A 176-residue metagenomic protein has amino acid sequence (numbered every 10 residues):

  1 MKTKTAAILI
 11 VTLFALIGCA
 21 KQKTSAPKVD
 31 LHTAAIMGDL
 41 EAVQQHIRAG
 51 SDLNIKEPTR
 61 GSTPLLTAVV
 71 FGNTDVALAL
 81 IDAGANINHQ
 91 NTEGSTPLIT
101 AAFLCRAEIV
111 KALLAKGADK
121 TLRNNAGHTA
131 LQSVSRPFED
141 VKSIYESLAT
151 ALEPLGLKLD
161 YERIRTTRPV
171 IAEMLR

Functional and structural regions predicted by a protein language model:
I8-L16: Bacterial N-terminal signal peptides
C19-D30, Q132-R176: Ankyrin-repeat-protein effector appendages
P27, R60-G61, G94, G127: Start-of-repeat signature of ankyrin repeats
T33-G38, T67-N73, T100-R106, S133-V141 (+1 more regions): Ankyrin repeat A-helix N-terminal signature
A35, I47-R48, V69, I81-D82 (+4 more regions): Ankyrin-repeat helical core positions
D39-I47, N73-I81, R106-L114, D140-L148 (+1 more regions): Ankyrin repeat structural motif
E57-P58, N91, N124: Ankyrin repeat boundary/linker residues
